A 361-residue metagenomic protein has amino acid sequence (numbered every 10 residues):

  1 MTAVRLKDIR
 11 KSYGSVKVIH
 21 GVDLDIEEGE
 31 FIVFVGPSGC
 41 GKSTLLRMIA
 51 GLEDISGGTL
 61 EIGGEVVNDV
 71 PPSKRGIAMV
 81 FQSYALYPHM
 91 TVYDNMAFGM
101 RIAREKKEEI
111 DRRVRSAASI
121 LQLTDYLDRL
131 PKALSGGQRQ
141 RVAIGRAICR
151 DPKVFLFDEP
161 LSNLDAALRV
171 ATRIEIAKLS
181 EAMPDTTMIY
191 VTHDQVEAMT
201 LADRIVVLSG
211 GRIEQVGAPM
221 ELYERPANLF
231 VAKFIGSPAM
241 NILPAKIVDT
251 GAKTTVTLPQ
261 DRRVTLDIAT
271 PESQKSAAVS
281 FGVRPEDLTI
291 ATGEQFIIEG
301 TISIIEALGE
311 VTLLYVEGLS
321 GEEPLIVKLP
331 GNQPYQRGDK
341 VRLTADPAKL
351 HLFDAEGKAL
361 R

Functional and structural regions predicted by a protein language model:
F31, R75-A78, Q82, L86-F230: ABC ATPase nucleotide-binding domains
V35-P37: The feature captures the beta-strand-to-loop junction immediately N-terminal to the Walker
S43-L46, V142: ABC ATPase nucleotide-binding domain helices that frame the ATP-binding cleft
A50: Helix-to-loop junction immediately C-terminal to a conserved catalytic motif
S56-T59, G210, L350: Conserved coupling/switch loops of ABC nucleotide-binding domains, chiefly the family-specific signature
G58-V66: Conserved ABC transporter NBD signature motif
K253-I305, G331-R361: Glycine/charge-rich catalytic "coupling/switch" loops of P-loop NTPases
